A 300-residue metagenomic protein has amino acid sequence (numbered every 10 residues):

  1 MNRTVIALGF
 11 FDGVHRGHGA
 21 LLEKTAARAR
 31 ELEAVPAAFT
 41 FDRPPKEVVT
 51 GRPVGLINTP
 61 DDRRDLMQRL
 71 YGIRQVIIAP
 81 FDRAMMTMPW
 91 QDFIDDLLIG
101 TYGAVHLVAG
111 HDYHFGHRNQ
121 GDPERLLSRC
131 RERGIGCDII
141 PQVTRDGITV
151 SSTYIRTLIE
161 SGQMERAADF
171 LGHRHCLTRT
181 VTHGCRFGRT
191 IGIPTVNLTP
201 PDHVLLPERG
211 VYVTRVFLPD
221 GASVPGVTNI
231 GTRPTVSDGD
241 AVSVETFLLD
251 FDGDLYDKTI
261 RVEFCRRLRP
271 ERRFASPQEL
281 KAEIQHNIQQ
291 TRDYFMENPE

Functional and structural regions predicted by a protein language model:
M1-T59: N-terminal catalytic cores of NTP/NDP-binding nucleotidyl/phosphoryl-transfer enzymes
H15, M67, L107, A167 (+2 more regions): Residue-level signal for inorganic ion chemistry
A38, I78, I139-I140: A structural preference for short, hydrophobic beta-strand core positions in alpha/beta folds
E47-R133: N-terminal Rossmann-like or analogous alpha/beta NTP/dinucleotide-binding catalytic cores that position adenine
C130-T232: Glycine-rich, Lys/Arg-enriched anion-binding loops that position phosphate/diphosphate groups for phosphoryl
G184-E300: Phosphate/ribose-recognition catalytic cores of enzymes acting on nucleotide-derived substrates
